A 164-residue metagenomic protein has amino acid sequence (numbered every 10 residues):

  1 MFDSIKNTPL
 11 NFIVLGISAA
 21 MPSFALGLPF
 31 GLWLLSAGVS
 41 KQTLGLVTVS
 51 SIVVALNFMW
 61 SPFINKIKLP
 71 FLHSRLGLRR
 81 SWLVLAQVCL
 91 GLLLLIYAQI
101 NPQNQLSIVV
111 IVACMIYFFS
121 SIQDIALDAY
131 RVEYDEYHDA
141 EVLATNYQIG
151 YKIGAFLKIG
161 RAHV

Functional and structural regions predicted by a protein language model:
M1-V54: Helix-loop boundary and gating motifs at the non-cytosolic
I17, L93-Q123: Hydrophobic core of transmembrane alpha-helices in multi-pass small-molecule transporters, especially MFS/SLC-type
T43, L78, I108, D139-N146: Cytoplasmic loop-to-transmembrane helix junctions
L44-P70: Central cavity-lining transmembrane alpha-helices of secondary-active solute carriers, predominantly the Major
V53-W60, D139-R161: Glycine-rich segments within core transmembrane alpha-helices of 12-TM secondary carriers
L69-P70, S81-N104: C-terminal ends and interior cores of transmembrane alpha-helices in multi-pass membrane transporters/permeases
V112-G150: Cytoplasmic helix-loop-helix junction between adjacent transmembrane helices in 12-TM secondary transporters
